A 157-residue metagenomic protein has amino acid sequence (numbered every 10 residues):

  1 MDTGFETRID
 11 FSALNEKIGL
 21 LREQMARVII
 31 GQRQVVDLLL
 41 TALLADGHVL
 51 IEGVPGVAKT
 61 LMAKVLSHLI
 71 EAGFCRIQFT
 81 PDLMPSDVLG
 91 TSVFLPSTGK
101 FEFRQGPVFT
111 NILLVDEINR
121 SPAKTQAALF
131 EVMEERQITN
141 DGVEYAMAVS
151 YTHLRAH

Functional and structural regions predicted by a protein language model:
D2-E6: Interdomain "pre-motor" coupling segment immediately N-terminal to P-loop NTPase/helicase cores
T7-N15: Charged, amphipathic alpha-helical linker segments immediately N-terminal to NTP-binding catalytic cores
N15-H48: Pre-Walker A (pre-P-loop) alpha-helix and adjacent loop at the N terminus of AAA/AAA+ ATPase modules, a conserved
L44-F79: Walker A/P-loop
E52-P55, R76-Q78, P96-Q105, E135-V149: Conserved Walker
G73-V93: AAA+/P-loop NTPase substrate/partner-engagement loops
T110-M133, Y145: Conserved AAA+/SF3 P-loop NTPase catalytic/coupling segment centered on the Walker-B
T152-H157: Conserved small/polar residues in nucleotide/adenosyl-binding loops
